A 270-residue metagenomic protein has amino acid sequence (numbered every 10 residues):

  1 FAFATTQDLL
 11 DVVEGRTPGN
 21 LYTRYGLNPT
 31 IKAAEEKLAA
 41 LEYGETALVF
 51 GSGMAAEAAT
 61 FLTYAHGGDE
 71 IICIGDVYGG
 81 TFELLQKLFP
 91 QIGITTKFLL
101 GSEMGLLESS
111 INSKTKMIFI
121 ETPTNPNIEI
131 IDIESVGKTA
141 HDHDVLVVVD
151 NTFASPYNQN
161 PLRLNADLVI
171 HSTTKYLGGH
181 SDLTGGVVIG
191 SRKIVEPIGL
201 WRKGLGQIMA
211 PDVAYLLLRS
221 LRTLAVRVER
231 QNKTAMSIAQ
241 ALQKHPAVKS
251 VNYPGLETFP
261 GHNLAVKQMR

Functional and structural regions predicted by a protein language model:
F1-L10, G15-I31, Q243, V248-R270: Non-catalytic terminal extensions of PLP-dependent enzymes
T5-A55, G80-L88: Conserved N-terminal alpha-helix of the aminotransferase class I/II PLP-enzyme fold
L41-E42, H180-L183, R270: Short glycine-enriched loop/turn motifs at secondary-structure junctions
T46-A247, N252, T258, N263-L264: Conserved PLP-enzyme active-site core in the AAT-like
